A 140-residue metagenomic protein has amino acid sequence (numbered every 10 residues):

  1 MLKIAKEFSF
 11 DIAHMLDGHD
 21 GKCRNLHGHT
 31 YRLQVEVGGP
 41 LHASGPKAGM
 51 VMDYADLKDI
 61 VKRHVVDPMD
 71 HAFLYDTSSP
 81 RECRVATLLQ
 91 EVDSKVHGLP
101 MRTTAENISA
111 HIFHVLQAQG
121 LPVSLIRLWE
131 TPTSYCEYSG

Functional and structural regions predicted by a protein language model:
M1-G140: Charge-rich, low-complexity N-terminal segments
